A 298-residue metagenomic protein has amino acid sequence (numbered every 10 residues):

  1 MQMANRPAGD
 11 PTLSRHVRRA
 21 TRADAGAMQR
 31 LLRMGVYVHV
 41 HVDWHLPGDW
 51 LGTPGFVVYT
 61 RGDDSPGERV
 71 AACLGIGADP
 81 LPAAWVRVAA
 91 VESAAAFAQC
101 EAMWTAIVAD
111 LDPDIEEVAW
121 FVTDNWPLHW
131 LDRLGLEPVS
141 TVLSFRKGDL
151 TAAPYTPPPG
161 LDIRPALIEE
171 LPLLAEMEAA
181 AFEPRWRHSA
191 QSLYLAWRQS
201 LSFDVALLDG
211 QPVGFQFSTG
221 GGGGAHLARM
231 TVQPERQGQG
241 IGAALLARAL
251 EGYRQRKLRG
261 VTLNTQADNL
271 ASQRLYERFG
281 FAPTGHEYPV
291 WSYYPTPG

Functional and structural regions predicted by a protein language model:
M1-A8, A78-P82, V91-P159, P289-W291: Acyl-donor-binding surface of acyltransferase catalytic domains
A8-M28, D162-L174: A short beta-loop-alpha structural element at the N-terminal edge of CoA-dependent acyl/N-acetyltransferase catalytic
R33-V36, D43-W104, Q216-A228, Q233: Conserved donor-binding loop and adjoining core beta-sheet/short helix segment in diverse acyl/aminoacyl transferases
V38-W44, P157-A225: Flexible, substrate/cofactor-facing loop regions flanked by secondary structure within enzyme catalytic domains
A95-A109, V232, G238-E251, Q255 (+1 more regions): Conserved acetyl-CoA-binding loop-helix of GNAT-fold acetyltransferases
V118-F121, L227, V261-T265: Conserved hydrophobic beta-strand within the GNAT/NAT acetyltransferase core sheet that lines the active-site cleft
V122-S140, Q239, A243, A267-G285: Conserved active-site alpha-helix within GNAT-family acetyltransferase domains
L143-L161, R259, N264-L270, A282 (+1 more regions): C-terminal "cap" of GNAT-fold acetyltransferases
